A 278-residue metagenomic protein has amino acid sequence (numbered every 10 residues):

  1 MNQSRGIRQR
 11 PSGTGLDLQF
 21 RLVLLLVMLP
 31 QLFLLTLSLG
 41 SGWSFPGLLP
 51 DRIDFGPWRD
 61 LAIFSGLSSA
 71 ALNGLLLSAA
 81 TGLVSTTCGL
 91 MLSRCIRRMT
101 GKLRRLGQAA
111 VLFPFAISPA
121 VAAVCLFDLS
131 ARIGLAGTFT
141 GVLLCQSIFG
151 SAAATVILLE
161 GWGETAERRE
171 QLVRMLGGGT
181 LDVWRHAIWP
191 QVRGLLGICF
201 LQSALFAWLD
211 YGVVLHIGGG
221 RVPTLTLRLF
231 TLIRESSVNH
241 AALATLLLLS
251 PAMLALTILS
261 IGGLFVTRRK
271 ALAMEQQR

Functional and structural regions predicted by a protein language model:
M1-T36, L256: N-terminal signal-anchor/first transmembrane alpha helix
N2-G13, A79-V111, V124-D128, E170 (+2 more regions): Transmembrane-helix boundary motif in ABC transporter permease subunits
N2-G13, W43-F45, W58-G66, W208-F265 (+1 more regions): Interhelical loop and adjacent transmembrane-helix boundary motif in polytopic membrane transport permeases
Q19-R21, V27-Q31, G141, S147-I148 (+3 more regions): Transmembrane alpha-helices
L29-L32, T36-L39, T87-M91, V124 (+5 more regions): Membrane-embedded alpha-helices of multi-pass transport/permease systems
A71, I96, F113, E160 (+2 more regions): Short hydrophobic faces within alpha-helices
L72, L76, K102-Q108, T165-C199: Amphipathic cytosolic juxtamembrane alpha-helices at the membrane-cytosol interface of multi-pass membrane transporters
L103, A120-S151, L181, I217-G220: Membrane-interfacial helix termini and adjacent extracytoplasmic/periplasmic loops of multi-pass transporters
